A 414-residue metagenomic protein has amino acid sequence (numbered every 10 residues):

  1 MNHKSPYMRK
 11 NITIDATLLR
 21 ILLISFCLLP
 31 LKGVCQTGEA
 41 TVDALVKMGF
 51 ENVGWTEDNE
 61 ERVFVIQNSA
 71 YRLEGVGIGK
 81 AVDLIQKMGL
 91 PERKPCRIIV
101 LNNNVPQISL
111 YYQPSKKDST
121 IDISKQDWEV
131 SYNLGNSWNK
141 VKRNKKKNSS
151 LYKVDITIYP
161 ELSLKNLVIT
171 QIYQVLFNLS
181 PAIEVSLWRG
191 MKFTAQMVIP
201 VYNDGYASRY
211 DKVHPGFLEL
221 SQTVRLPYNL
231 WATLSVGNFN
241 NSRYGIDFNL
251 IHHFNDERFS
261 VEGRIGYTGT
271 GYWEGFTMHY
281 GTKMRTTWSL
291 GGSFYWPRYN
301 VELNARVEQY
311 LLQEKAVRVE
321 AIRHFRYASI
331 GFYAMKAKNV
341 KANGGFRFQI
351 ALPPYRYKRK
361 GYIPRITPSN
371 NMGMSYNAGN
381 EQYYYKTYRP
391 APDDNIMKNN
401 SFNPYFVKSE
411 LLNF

Functional and structural regions predicted by a protein language model:
P6-I21: Bacterial N-terminal signal peptides that target proteins for export
R20-K32: Bacterial N-terminal signal peptides
Q36-E219, G281, K408-F414: Outer-membrane beta-barrel initiation region
V65-N68, I156-V168, F193-V201, P227-F239 (+4 more regions): Transmembrane beta-strand segments that form the barrel wall of outer-membrane beta-barrel proteins
D122-V154, Y357-S401, Y405: Outer-membrane beta-barrel biogenesis signature
P160, L179-V185, L220-V224, F248-H252 (+3 more regions): Residues on the lipid-exposed face of transmembrane beta-strands in outer-membrane beta-barrel proteins
E184-G190, R225-N229, N255-E257, P297-Y299 (+2 more regions): Outer-membrane beta-barrel channels and translocator barrels
V201-Y210, S242, E262-Y295, R306-R318 (+2 more regions): Outer-membrane beta-barrel translocator/channel fold
